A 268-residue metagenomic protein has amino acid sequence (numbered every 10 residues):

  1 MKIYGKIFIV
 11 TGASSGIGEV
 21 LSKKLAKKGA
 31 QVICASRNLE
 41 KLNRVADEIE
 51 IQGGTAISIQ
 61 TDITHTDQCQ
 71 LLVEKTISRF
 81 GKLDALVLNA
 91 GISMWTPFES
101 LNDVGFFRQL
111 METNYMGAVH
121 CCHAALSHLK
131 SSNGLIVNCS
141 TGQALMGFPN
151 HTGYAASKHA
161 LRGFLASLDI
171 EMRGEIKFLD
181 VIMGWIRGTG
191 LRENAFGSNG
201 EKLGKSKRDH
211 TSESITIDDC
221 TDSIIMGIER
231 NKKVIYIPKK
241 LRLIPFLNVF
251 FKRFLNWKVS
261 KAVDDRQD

Functional and structural regions predicted by a protein language model:
I7, S14-S15: Conserved glycine-rich cofactor-binding loop
K28-V45: Conserved glycine-rich Rossmann-like NAD(P)H-binding loop of the short-chain dehydrogenase/reductase
L71-S78, P97, G105-E112: Active-site Tyr-X3-Lys motif and surrounding loop/helix of classical short-chain dehydrogenase/reductase
S93-R108, N150-G153: Conserved mid-core segment of classical short-chain dehydrogenase/reductases
C122, S157: Active-site helix of classical SDR
T141: Residue(s) in the substrate-gating loop at a strand-loop-helix junction that position the organic substrate next
I170-K239: SDR active-site lid
